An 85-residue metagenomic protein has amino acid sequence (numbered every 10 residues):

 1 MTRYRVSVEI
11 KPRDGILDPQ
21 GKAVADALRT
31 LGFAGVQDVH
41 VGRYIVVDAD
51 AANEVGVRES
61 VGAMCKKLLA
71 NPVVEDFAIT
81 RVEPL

Functional and structural regions predicted by a protein language model:
M1-L85: Long, contiguous binding/interaction regions
